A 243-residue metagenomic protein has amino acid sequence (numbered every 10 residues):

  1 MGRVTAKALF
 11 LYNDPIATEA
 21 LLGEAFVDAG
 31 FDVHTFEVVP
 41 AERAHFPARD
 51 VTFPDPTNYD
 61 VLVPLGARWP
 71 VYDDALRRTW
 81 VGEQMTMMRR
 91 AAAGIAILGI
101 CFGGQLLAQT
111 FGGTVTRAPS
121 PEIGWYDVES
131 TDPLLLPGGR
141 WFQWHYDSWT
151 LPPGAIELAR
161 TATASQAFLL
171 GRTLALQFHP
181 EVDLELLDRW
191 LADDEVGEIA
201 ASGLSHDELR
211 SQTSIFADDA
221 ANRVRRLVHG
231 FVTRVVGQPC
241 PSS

Functional and structural regions predicted by a protein language model:
A6, D60, G139: Nucleotide donor/acceptor-binding cores
A6-F26, E37-V39: N-terminal beta1-alpha1 ligand-phosphate binding loop
F10, F53, T116, S130-S243: Amide-donor transfer/coupling interface in amidating biosynthetic enzymes
A20-L21, D73-A75, L107-T110, P152-P153 (+2 more regions): Short glycine-/acidic-enriched loop or helix-start segments at secondary-structure transitions that form or flank
V27, F31-L98: Flexible gly/pro-rich beta->alpha loop and the following alpha-helix that scaffold active-site loops
M88-T114: Catalytic nucleophile loop
T116-E122: Short, electropositive alpha-helical surface patch
